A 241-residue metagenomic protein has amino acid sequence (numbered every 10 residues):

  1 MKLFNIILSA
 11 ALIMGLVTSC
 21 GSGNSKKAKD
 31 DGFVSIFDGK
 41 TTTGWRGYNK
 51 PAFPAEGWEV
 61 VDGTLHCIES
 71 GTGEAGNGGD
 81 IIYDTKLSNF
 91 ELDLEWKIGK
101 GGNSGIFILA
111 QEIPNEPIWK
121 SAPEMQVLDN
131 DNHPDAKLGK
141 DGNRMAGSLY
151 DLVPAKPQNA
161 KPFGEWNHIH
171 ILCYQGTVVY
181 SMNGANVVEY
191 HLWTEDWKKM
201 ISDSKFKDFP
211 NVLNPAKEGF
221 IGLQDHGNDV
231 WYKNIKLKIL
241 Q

Functional and structural regions predicted by a protein language model:
M1-A28: Bacterial Sec-dependent N-terminal signal peptides
C20-Q241: Carbohydrate-interacting regions of secretory-pathway proteins
